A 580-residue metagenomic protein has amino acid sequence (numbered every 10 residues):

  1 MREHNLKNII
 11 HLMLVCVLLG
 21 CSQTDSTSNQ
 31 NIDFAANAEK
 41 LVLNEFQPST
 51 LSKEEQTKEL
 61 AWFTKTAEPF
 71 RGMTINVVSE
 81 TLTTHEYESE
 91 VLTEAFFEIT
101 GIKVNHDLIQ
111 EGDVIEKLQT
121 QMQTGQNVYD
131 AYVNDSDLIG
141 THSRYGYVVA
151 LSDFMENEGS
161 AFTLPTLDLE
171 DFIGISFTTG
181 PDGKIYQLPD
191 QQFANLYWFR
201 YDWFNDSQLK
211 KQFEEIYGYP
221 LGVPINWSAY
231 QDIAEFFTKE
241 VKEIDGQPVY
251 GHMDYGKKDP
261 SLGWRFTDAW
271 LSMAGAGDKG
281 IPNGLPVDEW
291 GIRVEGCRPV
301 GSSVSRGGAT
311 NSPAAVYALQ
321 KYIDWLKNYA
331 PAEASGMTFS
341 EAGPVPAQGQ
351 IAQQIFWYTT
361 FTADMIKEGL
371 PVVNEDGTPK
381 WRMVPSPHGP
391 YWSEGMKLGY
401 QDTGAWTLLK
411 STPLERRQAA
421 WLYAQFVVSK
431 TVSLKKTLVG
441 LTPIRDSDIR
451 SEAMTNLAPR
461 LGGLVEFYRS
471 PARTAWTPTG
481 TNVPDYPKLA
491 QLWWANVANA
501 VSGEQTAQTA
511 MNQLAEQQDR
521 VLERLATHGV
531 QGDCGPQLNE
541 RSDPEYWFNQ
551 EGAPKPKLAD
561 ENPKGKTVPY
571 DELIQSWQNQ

Functional and structural regions predicted by a protein language model:
I32-P69, S136-L196, K380-S386, K557-Q580: Hinge/lid segment of periplasmic solute-binding proteins
S52, G72-V91, F193: Extracytoplasmic "Venus flytrap"
L60-T66, T83-K103, W198, D202 (+1 more regions): Short, polar/charged alpha-helical segment
L60-W62, T74, P379-H388, T437-V501 (+4 more regions): Long, aromatic- and glycine/proline-rich binding clefts that accommodate carbohydrate-like moieties
E94-D171, D206-Q208, Q212-E214, V345 (+2 more regions): Extracytoplasmic "Venus flytrap"/periplasmic binding protein-like
S136-E156, F172-Y219, Q231, D254-S303 (+2 more regions): Periplasmic solute-binding protein
T179, K327-A332, E341, I351 (+4 more regions): Extracytoplasmic/periplasmic substrate-recognition and gating elements
A229-E235, S272-G336, S386: Glycine-centered hinge/linker elements that transmit conformational signals in sensory and ligand-binding systems
